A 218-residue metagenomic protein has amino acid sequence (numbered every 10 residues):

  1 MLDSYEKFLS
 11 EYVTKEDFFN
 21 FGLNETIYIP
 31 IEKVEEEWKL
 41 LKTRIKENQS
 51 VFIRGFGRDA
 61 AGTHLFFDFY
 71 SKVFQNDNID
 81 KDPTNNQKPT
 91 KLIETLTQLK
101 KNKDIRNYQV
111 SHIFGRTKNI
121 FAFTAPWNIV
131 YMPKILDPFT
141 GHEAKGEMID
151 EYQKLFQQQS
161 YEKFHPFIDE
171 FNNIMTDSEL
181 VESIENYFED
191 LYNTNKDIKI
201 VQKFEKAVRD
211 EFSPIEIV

Functional and structural regions predicted by a protein language model:
M1-K88, E151, D190-V218: Nuclease and nuclease-like effector domains acting on nucleic acids or nucleotide cofactors
I79, N102, T117-A122, I135-H142 (+5 more regions): An almost-null, non-specific background feature that weakly reflects generic protein context rather than any particular
K91-Y131, D137-K145: Histidine-centered nuclease catalytic patch
A122-T124, F139-S183: Polybasic, low-complexity binding patches
E182-D190: Long, charge-rich low-complexity segments
